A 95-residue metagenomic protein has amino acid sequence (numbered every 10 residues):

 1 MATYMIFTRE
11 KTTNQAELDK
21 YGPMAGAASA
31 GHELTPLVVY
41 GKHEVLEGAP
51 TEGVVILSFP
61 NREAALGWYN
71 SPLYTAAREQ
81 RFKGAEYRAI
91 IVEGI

Functional and structural regions predicted by a protein language model:
M1-G53, F59-L66, N70, E93-I95: Short S/T/G/P-rich N-terminal loop/turn motif that feeds into the first structured element of a domain
R62-I90: C-terminal structural segments of small proteins and small subunits
